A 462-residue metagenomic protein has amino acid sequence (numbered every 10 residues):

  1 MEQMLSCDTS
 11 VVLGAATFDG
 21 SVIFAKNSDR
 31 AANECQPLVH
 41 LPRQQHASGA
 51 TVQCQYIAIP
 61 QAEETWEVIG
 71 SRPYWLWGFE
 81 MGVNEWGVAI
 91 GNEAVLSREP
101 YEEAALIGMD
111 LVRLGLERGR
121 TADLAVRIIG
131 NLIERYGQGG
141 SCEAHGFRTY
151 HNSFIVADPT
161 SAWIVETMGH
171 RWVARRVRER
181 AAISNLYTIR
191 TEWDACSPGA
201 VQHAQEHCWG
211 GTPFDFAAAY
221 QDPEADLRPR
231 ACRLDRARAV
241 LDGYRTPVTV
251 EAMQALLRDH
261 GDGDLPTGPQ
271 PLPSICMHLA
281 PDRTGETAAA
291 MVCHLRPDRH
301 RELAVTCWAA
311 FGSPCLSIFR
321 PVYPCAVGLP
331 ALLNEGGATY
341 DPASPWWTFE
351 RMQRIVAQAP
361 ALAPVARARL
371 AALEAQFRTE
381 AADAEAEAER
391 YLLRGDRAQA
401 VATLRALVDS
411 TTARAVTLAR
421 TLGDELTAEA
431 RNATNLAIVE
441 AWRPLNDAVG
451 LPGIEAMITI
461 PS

Functional and structural regions predicted by a protein language model:
E2-G108, I128-V248, A288: A contiguous strand-loop segment
L111-R118: Second-shell loop/turn segments in exported
R118-V126: Short, charged, surface-exposed loops that flank catalytic or proteolytic processing sites
A125-E134, V250-G261: Short, well-structured alpha-helical segments that form the helix of a local strand-helix-strand
Q138-C142, P266, H300: Intrinsically disordered or highly flexible coil/loop and linker segments, enriched in small and charged/polar residues
M253-T287: Short N-terminal edge-element motif at the start of the domain
P273-A406: Substrate-recognition/cap regions that form aromatic- and gly/pro-loop-enriched pockets for small-molecule ligands
R378-S462: Histidine-centered catalytic/metal-binding microenvironments
